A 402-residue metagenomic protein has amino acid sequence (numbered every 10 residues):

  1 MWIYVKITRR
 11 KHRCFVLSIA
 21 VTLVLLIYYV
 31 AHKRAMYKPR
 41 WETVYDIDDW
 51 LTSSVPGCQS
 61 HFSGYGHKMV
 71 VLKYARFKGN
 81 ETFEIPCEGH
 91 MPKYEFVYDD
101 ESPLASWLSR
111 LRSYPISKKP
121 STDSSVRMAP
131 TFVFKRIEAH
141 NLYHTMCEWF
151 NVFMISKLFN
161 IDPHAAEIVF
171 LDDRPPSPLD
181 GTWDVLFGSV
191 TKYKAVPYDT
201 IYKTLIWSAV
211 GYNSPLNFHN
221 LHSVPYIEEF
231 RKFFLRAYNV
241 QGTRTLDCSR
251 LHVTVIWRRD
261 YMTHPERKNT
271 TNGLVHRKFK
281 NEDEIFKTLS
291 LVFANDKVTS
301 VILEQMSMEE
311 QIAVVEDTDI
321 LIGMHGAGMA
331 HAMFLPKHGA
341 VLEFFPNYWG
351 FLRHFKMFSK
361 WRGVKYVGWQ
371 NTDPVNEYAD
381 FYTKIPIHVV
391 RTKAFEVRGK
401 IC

Functional and structural regions predicted by a protein language model:
W2-C402: The feature primarily captures lumenal catalytic ectodomains of type II secretory-pathway glycosyltransferases
